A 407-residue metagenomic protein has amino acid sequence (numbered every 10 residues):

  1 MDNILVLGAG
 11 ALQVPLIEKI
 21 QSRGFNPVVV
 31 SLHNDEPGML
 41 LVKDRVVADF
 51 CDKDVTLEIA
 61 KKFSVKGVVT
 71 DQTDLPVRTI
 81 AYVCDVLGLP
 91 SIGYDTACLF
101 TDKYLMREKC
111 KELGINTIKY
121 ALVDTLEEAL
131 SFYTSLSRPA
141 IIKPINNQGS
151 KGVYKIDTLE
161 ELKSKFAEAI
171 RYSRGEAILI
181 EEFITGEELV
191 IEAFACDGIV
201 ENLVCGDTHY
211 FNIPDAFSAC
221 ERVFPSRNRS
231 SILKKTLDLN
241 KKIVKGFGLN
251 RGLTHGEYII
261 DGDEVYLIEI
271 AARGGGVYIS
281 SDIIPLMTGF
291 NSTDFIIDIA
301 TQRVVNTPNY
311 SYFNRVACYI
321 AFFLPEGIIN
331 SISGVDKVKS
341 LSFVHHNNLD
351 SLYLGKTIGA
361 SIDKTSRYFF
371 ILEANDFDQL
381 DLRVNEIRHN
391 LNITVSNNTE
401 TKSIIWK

Functional and structural regions predicted by a protein language model:
M1-D95, E127, N306, L324 (+2 more regions): ATP-binding N-terminal substructure of ATP-dependent carboxylate-amine bond-forming enzymes
T101-L179, T185, C196-D197, V223-D238 (+2 more regions): Active-site nucleotide/adenylate-binding loops and adjacent lid/helix of ATP-dependent enzymes
Y154, E182, P225, P285 (+1 more regions): Short, well-ordered beta-strand elements within core beta-sheets of diverse protein domains
A169-A177, I184-P225, K234-L267, A271-S280 (+2 more regions): Phosphate-binding core of ATP-grasp and ATP-grasp-like enzymes
L179, R251-G256, N306-S311, T394-K402: Flexible, glycine/charged-enriched surface loops at secondary-structure junctions
T254, V265-L267, V338-G355: A structural supersecondary motif
R273-F295: ATP-dependent carboxylate-activation loops
V304-S342: A glycine-rich beta-turn/hairpin centered on an aromatic-Pro dipeptide
